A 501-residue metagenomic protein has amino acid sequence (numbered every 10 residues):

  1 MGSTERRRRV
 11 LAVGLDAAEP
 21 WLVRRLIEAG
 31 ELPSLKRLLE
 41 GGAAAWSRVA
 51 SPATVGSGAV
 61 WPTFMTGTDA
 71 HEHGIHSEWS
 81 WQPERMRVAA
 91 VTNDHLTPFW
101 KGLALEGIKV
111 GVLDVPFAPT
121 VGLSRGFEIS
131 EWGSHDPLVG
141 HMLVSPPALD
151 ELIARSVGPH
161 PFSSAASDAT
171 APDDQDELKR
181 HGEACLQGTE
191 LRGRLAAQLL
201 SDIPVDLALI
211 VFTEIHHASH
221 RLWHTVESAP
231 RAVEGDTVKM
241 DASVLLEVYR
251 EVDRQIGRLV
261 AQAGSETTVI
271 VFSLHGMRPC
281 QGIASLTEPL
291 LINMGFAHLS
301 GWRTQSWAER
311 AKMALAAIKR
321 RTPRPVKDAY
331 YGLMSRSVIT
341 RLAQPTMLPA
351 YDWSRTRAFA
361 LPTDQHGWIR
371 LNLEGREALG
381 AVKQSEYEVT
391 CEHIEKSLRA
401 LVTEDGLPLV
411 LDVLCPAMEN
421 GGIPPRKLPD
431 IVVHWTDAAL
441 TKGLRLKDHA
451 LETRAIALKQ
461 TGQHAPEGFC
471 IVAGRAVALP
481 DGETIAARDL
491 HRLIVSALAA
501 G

Functional and structural regions predicted by a protein language model:
T4-E5, G182-A208, A218, H224-V271 (+2 more regions): A long, amphipathic alpha-helix that forms part of the scaffold/cap immediately adjacent to metal-dependent active
R7-E19, V23-R24, L38, F64 (+9 more regions): Beta-strand elements within well-structured catalytic alpha/beta cores of enzymes that handle phosphate/sulfate esters
L15, R24, A44-S47, E78-E106 (+5 more regions): Secreted, luminal/periplasmic, and some membrane-associated catalytic domains that remodel anionic oxygen-ester
A17-P20, A53-V55, D69-H71, V110 (+10 more regions): Short, solvent-exposed loop/turn segments at secondary-structure junctions
V23-P62, T68, K109-L113: Short, structured active-site-proximal loop/turn typified by the sulfatase FGly-forming signature C/S-X-P-X-R
V60, M65, L123-M142, R221-R231 (+1 more regions): Aromatic- and acidic-residue-enriched segments that line the glycan-binding/catalytic groove of carbohydrate-active
G133-L138, P146, D150, V157-I203 (+2 more regions): Extended, H/D-rich, highly charged conserved domains that either
H434-P480, T484-L490: Low-complexity, glycine/alanine/valine/leucine- and proline-rich hydrophobic stretches
